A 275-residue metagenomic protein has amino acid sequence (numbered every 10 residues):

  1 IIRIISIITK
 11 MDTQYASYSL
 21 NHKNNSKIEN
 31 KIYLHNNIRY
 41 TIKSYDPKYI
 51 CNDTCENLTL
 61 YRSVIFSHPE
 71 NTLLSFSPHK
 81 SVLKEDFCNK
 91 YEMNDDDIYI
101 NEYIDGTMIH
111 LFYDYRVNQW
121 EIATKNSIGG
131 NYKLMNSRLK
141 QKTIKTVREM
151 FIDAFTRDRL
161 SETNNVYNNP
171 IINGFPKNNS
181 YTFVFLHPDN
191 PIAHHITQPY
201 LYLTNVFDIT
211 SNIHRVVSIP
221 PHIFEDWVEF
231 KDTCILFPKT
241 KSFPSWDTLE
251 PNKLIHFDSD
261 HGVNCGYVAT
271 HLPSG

Functional and structural regions predicted by a protein language model:
I8-G275: Core nucleotide-handling region used for phosphoryl-transfer chemistry
